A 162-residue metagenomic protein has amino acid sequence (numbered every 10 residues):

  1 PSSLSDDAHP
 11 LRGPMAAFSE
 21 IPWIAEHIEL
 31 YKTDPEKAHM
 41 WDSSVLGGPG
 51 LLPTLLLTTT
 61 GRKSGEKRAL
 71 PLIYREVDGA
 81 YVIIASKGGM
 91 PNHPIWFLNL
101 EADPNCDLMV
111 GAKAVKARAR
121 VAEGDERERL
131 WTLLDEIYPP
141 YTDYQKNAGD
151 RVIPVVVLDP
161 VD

Functional and structural regions predicted by a protein language model:
S3-G48: Extreme N-terminal tail/first-helix region
F18, S86-Y141, K146-V152, P160-D162: Short, structured beta-strand-loop surface elements
G47-L51, V152: A short, polar/charged loop/turn motif at coil->beta-strand junctions and beta-hairpin connectors
G50-G88: Short beta-strand segments
L55, P154-V156: Short beta-strand micro-motifs in enzyme catalytic cores
T59, E76, V110, L158-P160: Hydrophobic side chains in beta-strands
